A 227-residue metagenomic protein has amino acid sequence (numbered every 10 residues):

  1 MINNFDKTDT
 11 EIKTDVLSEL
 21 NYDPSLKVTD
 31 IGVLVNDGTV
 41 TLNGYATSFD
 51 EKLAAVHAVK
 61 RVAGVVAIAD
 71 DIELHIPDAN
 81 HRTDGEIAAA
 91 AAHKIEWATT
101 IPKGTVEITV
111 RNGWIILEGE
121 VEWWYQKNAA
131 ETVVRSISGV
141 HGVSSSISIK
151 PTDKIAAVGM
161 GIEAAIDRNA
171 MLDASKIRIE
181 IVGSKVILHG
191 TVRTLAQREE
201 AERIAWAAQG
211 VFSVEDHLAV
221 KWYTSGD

Functional and structural regions predicted by a protein language model:
M1-D227: N-terminal targeting leaders
